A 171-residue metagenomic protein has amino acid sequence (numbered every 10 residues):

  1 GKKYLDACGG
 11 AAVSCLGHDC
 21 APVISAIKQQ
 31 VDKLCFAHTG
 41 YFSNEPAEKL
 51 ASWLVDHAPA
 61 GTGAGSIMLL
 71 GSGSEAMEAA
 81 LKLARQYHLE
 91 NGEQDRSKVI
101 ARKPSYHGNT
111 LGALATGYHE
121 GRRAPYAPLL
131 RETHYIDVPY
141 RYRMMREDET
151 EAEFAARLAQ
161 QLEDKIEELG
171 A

Functional and structural regions predicted by a protein language model:
G1: Basic, glycine-rich
Y4-Q94: Glycine-rich loop-to-alpha-helix module at the N-terminal edge of alpha/beta enzyme cores
S52-A171: PLP-dependent aspartate aminotransferase-fold enzymes
